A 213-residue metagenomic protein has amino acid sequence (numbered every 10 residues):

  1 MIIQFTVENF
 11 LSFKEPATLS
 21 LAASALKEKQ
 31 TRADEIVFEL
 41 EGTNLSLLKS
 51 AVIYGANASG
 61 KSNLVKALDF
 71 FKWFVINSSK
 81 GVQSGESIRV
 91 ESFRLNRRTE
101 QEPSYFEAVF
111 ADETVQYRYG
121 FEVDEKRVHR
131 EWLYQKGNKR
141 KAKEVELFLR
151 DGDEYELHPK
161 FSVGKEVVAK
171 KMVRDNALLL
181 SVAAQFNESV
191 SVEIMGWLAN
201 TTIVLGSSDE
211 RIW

Functional and structural regions predicted by a protein language model:
I2-F70: Pre-Walker A-like glycine/lysine-rich segment at the N-terminus of P-loop NTPase domains
V7, L11, F110-D112, Q135: Short acidic, glycine-rich loop/turn motifs
K14-P16, E28-Q30, Y117, R130 (+1 more regions): Intrinsically disordered, low-complexity acidic/polar segments
E15-L19, V115-Y119, E146: Short beta-strand segments
L19, F106-A108, E131, F148: Well-ordered beta-strand positions enriched in small/hydrophobic/aromatic, beta-favoring residues
I36-V52, A56, K66-Y119, D124-E125: Conserved P-loop NTP-binding catalytic core
G60-E102, V173-W213: An exposure/low-complexity boundary signal
R118-W213: Electropositive, glycine-dotted interaction segments that contact anionic polymers or phosphate-rich ligands
